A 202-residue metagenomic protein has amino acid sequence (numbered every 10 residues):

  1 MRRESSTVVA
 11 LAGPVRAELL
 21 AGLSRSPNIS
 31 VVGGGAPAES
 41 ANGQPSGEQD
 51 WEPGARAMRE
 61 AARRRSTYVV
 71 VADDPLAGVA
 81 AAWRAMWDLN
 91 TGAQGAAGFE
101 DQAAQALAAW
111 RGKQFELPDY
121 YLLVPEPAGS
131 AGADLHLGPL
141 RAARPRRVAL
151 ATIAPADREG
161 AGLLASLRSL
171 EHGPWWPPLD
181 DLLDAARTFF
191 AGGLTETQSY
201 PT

Functional and structural regions predicted by a protein language model:
M1-V8: Extreme N-terminal, non-catalytic leader segments that precede Walker-type/kinase nucleotide-binding cores
R2, V15-R16, P127-T202: NTP-dependent small-molecule kinase module
L11: Hydrophobic anchor at the beta1->P-loop junction of P-loop NTPases
P14, L20-S66: Conserved substrate/cofactor phosphate-moiety recognition/catalytic segment in nucleotide-dependent phosphotransferases
E18-L19, A77-A81, S130: Short catalytic/ligand-binding loop motif for oxyanion handling, primarily in non-cytosolic enzymes, centered on
S46-E116: Glycine-rich phosphate-binding loop used to anchor ATP phosphates in small-molecule kinases, encompassing both
V69, Y120-L123: Short, well-ordered beta-strand core segments
F115-Y120, P145-V148: Short glycine-/polar-rich loops that comprise or flank the Walker A/P-loop and associated switch/sensor motifs
